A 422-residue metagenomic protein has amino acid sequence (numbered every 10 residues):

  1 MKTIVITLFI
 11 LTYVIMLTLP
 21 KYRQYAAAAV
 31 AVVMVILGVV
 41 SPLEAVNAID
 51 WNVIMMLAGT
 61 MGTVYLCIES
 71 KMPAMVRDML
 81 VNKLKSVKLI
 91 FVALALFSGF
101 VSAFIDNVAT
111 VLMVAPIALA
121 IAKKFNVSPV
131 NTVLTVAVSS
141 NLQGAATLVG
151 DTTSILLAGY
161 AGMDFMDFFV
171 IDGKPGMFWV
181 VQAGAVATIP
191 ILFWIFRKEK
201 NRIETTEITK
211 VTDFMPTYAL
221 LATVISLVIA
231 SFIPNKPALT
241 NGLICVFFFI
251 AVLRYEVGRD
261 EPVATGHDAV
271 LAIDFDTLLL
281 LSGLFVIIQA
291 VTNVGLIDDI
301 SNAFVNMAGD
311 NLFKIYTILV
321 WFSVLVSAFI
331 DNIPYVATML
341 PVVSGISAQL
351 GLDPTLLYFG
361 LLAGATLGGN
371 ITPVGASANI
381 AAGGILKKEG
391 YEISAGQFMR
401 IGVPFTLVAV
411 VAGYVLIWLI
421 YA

Functional and structural regions predicted by a protein language model:
M1-I68, G173-N302, R400-A422: Hydrophobic transmembrane alpha-helices of multi-pass small-molecule transporters
Q24, N52, L89, V130 (+5 more regions): Residues that define the loop-to-transmembrane-helix transition and helix capping in multi-pass membrane transporters
A27-A31, M61, F91-S98, V111 (+12 more regions): Alpha-helical transmembrane segments of multi-pass membrane proteins, especially transporters and channels
L43-V130, L280-Q349, T355: Membrane-embedded alpha-helical segments and adjacent helix-loop junctions characteristic of multi-pass solute
M61-Y65, K85, F97-N107, V138-T147 (+5 more regions): Helix-loop-helix module between adjacent transmembrane segments
A74-V76, A109-A120, V133-L134, A146-M163 (+4 more regions): Re-entrant/interfacial helical elements at transmembrane boundaries that shape and gate the permeation pathway
F125-T217, D353, I380-V415: Membrane-core helix-loop-helix motifs of multi-pass transport proteins
V170-A183, K314-A422: C-terminal transmembrane helix pair
